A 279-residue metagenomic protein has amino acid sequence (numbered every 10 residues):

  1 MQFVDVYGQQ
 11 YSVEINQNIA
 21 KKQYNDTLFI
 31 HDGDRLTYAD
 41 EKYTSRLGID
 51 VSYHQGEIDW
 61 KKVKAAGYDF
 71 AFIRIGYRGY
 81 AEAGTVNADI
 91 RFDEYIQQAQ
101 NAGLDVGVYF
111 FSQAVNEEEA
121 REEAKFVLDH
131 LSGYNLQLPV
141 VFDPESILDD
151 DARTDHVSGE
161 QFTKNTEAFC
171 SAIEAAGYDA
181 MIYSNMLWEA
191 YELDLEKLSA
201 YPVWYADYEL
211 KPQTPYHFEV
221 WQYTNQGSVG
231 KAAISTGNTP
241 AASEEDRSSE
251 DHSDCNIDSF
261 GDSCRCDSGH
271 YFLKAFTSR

Functional and structural regions predicted by a protein language model:
M1-V51, E196-R279: Functionally critical loop-and-helix segments that line ligand-binding/catalytic clefts of soluble enzyme domains
E41-T166, E174-A176: Substrate-binding cleft of extracellular glycoside hydrolase catalytic domains
S52-E57, N185-W188, E209-L210: Short beta->alpha connector loops
V106, D179-A180, V203: Hydrophobic anchor at the start of a short beta-strand that flanks the dinucleotide cofactor-binding loop
F110, S184, D207: Short beta-strand/turn micro-motifs composed of small residues that flank or help shape donor/cofactor-binding pockets
L128-F142, S146-L148, L193-F218: Structural recognition of alpha->loop->beta junctions
I173, G177-Y191: Aromatic-lined carbohydrate-recognition surfaces of secreted/lumenal glycan-active proteins
